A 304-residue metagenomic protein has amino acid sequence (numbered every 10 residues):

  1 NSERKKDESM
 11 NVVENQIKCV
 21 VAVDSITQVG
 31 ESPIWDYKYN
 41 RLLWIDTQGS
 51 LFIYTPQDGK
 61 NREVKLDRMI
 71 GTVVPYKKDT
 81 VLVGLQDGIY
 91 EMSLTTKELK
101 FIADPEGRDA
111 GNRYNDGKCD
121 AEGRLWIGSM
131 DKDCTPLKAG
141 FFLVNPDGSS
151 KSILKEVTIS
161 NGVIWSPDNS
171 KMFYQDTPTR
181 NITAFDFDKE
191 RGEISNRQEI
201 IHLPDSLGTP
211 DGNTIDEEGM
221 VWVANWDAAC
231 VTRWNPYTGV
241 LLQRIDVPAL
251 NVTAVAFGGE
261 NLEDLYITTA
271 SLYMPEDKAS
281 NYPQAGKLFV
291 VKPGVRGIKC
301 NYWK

Functional and structural regions predicted by a protein language model:
K18-D24, G59-K65, K100-G107, S149-K155 (+2 more regions): A short beta-strand motif characteristic of beta-propeller blades
S25-Y39, D67-L82, R108-R124, I153-K171 (+2 more regions): Beta-rich, blade/repeat-based domains predominating in secreted/periplasmic proteins but also intracellular
D36-Y37, L42-T47, L82-D87, I127-T135 (+3 more regions): Conserved beta-strand positions in repeat-built beta-propeller and related beta-rich domains
S50-F52, G88-Y90, A139-F142, N181-T183 (+2 more regions): A short loop-to-beta-strand structural motif that recurs across blades of beta-propeller domains
E98-K155: Hydrophobic alpha-helical segments and helix pairs
N181, H202-V240: Loop/turn-rich, solvent-exposed surfaces of beta-rich toroidal or solenoidal domains
F185-E193, P293-I298: Short loop/turn segments immediately following beta-strands, especially the blade-tip and inter-blade linker loops
A256-K304: Blade-level signature of beta-propeller repeat domains, shared across WD40, Kelch, NHL, RCC1 and BNR/Asp-box propellers
